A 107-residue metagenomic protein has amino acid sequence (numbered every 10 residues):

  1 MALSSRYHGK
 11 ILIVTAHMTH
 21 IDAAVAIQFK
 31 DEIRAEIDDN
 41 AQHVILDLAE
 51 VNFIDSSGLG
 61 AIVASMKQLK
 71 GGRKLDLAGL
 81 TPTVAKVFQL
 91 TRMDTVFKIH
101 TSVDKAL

Functional and structural regions predicted by a protein language model:
M1-V14: Short beta-strand/loop segment at the start of cytosolic alpha/beta domains
H8, A16-T19, L80: Generic beta-structure capping elements
V14-A16, L46-D47: Conserved beta-strand segments of the P-loop GTPase G domain that flank and frequently precede/overlap
I21-F97: Amphipathic alpha-helical interaction surfaces in cytosolic regulatory modules
K98-S102: Short acidic-hydrophobic, aromatic-tinged amphipathic segments that line or gate anion-handling sites
K105-A106: Short alpha-helical segment
